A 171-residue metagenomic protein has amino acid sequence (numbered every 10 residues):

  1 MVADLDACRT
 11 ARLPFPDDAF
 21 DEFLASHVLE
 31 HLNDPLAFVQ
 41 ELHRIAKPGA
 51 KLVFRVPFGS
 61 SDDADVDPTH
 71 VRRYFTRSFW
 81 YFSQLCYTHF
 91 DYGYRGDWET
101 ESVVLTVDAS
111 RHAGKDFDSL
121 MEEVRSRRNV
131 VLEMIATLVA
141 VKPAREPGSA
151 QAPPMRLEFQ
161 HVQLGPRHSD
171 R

Functional and structural regions predicted by a protein language model:
M1-S60: Conserved SAM-binding loop
L36-A37, E41, K47, K51-R171: S-adenosyl-L-methionine-dependent methyltransferase catalytic module, highlighting the catalytic core
